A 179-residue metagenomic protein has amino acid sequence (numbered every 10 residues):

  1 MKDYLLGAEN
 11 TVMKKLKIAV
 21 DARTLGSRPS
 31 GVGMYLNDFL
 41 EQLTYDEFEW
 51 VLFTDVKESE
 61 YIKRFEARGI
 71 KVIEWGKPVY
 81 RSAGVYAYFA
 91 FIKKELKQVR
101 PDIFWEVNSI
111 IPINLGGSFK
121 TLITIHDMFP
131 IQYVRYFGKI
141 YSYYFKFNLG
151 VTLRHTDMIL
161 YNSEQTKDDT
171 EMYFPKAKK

Functional and structural regions predicted by a protein language model:
K2-K179: Carbohydrate transferase catalytic cores enriched for Leloir-type hexosyltransferases
